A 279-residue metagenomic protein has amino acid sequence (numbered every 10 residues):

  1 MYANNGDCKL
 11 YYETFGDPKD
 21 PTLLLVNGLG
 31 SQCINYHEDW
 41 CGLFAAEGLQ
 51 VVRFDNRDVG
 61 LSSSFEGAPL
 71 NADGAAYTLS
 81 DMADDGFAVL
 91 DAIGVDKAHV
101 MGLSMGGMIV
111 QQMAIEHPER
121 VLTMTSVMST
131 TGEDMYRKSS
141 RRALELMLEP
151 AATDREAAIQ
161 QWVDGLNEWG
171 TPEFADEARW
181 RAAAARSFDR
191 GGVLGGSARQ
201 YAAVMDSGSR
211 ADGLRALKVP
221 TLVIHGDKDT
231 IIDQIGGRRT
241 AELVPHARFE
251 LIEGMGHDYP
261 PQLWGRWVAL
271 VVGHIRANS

Functional and structural regions predicted by a protein language model:
C8-A68: Conserved HGGG/HGGXW glycine-rich cap/lid loop of the alpha/beta-hydrolase fold
V59-M101: Active-site loop/oxyanion-hole signature of alpha/beta-hydrolase fold enzymes
G102, G106, V110: Gly/Ala-rich beta-loop-alpha elbow adjacent to hydrolase catalytic centers
I115, T123-T153: Flexible "cap/lid" loop of the alpha/beta hydrolase fold
R141-D212, V219, R239: Alpha/beta-hydrolase
L217, V223-H225: Short beta-strand/loop motif that positions the catalytic acidic residue of the alpha/beta-hydrolase fold
K228-I232: Acidic catalytic loop of the alpha/beta-hydrolase fold
A247-S279: Catalytic active-site module of serine/aspartate enzymes centered on a nucleophile-bearing elbow/loop
